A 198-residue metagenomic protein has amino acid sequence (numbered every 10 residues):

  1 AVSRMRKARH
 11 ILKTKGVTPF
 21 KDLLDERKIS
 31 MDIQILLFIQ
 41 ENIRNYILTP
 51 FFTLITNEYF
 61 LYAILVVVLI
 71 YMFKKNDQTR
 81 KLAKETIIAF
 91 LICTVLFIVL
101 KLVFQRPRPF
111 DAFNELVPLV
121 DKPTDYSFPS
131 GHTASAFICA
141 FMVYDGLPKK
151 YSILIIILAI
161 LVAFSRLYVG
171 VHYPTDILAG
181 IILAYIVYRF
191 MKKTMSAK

Functional and structural regions predicted by a protein language model:
A1-S30: N-terminal amphipathic/basic-hydrophobic helices that include classical n-h-c signal peptides and signal-anchor
R4, R27-S30, A83, L91 (+1 more regions): Multi-pass membrane proteins that catalyze or facilitate reactions on polyprenyl-/lipid-phosphate substrates and their
K21-Y62, F97-D125: N-terminal transmembrane-helix/juxtamembrane module of multi-pass inner/ER membrane proteins
N42, Y46, K74-N76, L102-D111 (+3 more regions): Membrane-interface elements of multi-pass transporters and channels
Y62-A63, I156: Hydrophobic alpha-helical transmembrane segments
I64-F73, I138-F141: Hydrophobic, aromatic-rich transmembrane alpha-helices and their immediate juxtamembrane boundary segments
Q78-D145, Y151, A159: Membrane-interface loops
V120-K198: Membrane-embedded catalytic cores of phosphoryl/pyrophosphoryl-handling enzymes
